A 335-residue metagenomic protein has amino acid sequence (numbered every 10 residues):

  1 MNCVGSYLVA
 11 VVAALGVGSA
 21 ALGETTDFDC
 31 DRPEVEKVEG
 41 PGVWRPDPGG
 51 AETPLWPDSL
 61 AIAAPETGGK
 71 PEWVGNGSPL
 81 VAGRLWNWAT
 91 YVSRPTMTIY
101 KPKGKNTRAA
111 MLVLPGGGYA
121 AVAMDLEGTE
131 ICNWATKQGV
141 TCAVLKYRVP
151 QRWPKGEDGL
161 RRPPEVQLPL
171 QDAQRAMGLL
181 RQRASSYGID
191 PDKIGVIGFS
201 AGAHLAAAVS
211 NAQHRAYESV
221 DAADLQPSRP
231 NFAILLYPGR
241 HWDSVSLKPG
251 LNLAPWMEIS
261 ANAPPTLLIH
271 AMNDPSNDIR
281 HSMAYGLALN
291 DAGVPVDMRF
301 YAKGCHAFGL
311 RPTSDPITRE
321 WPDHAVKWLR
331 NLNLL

Functional and structural regions predicted by a protein language model:
R32-K105: N-terminal cap/lid segment of alpha/beta-hydrolase-fold proteins
R108-G116: Short beta-strand element of the alpha/beta-hydrolase
G118-E127, V144-L168, S210-H214, D243-L247 (+1 more regions): Cap/lid segment of the alpha/beta-hydrolase catalytic domain
D125-A143: Short amphipathic alpha-helix adjacent to the substrate-entry channel of hydrolases
L168-A261: Primarily recognizes the serine-hydrolase "nucleophile elbow" in alpha/beta-hydrolase and SGNH/GDSL folds
L268-H270, D274: Short beta-strand/loop motif that positions the catalytic acidic residue of the alpha/beta-hydrolase fold
P275-H281: Conserved alpha/beta-hydrolase "acid-adjacent" motif
M283-L335: C-terminal catalytic histidine-bearing segment of alpha/beta-hydrolase fold enzymes
